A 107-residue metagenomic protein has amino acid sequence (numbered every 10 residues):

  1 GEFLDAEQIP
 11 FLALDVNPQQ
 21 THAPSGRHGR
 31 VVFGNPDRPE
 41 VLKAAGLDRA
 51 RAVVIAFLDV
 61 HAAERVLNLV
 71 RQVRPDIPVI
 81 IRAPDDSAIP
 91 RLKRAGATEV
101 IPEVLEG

Functional and structural regions predicted by a protein language model:
G1-G107: Cytosolic regulatory regions of ion transport systems
